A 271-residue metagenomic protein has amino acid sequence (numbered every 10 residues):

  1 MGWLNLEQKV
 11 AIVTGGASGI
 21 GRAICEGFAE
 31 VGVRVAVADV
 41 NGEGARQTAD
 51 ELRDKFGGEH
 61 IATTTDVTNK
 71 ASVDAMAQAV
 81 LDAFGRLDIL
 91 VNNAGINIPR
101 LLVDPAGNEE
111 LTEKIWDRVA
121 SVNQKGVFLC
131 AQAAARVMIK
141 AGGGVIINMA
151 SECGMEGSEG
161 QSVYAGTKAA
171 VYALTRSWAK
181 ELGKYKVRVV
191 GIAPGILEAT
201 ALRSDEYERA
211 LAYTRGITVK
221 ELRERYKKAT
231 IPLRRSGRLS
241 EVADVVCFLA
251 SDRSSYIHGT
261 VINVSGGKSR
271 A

Functional and structural regions predicted by a protein language model:
M1-N5, N97, E156, R235 (+2 more regions): Short C-terminal tail/terminal secondary-structure segment of NAD(P)H-dependent dehydrogenase/reductase domains
W3-A36: Canonical Rossmann dinucleotide-binding motif of NAD(H)/NADP(H)-dependent dehydrogenases/reductases, specifically
R86, G183, R188, I257-G259: Short, small/polar-rich loop/turn modules that mediate ligand/substrate recognition or access, typified
L101-D117, K227: Substrate-binding pocket helix/loop in short-chain dehydrogenase/reductase
A131, T167, T175: Active-site helix of classical SDR
R136, A179-E181, S255: Alpha-helical segment proximal to the catalytic Tyr-Lys
S151: Residue(s) in the substrate-gating loop at a strand-loop-helix junction that position the organic substrate next
